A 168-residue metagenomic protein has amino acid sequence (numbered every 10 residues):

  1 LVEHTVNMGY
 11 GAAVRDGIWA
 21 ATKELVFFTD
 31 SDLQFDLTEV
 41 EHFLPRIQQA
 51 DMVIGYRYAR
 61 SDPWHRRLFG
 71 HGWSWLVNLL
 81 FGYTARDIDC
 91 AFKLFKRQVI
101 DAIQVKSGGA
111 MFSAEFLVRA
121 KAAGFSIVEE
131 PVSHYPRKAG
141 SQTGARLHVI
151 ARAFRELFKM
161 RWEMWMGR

Functional and structural regions predicted by a protein language model:
H4-A20, L25, L37-A110, P136-A153: Acceptor/aglycone-binding surface of glycosyltransferases and processive sugar-polymer synthases
F35, F112-R119: Short active-site alpha-helical segment characteristic of glycosyltransferases and processive polysaccharide synthases
H71-W75, R119, E156, M160: Short, residue-level hotspots on alpha-helical faces of the histone-fold and other alpha-helical interaction modules
T84, V105-G108, L117-Y135: Catalytic donor-sugar/metal-binding loop of nucleotide-sugar-dependent glycosyltransferases
G124-R168: C-terminal catalytic/acceptor-binding lobe
